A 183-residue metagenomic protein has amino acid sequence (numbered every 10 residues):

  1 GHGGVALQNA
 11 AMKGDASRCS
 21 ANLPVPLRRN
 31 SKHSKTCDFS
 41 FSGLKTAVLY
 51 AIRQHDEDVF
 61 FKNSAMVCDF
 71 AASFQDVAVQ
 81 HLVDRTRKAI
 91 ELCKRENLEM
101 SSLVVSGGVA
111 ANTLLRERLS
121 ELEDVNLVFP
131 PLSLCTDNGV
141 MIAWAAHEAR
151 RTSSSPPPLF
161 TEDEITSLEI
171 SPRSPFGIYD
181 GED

Functional and structural regions predicted by a protein language model:
G1-D183: Acidic, glycine-enriched active-site microenvironments
